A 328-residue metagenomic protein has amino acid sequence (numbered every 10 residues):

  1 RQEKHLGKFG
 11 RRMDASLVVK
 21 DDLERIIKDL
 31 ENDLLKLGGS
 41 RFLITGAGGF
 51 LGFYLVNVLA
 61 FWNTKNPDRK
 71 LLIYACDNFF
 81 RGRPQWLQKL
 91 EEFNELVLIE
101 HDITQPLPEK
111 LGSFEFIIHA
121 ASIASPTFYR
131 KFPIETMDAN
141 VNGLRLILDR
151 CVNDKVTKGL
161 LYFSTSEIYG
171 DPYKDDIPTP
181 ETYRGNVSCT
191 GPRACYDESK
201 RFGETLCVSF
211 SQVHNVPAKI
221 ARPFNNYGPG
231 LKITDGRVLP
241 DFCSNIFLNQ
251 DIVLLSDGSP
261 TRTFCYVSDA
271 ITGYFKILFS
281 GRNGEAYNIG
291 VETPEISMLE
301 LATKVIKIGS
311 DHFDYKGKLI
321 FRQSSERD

Functional and structural regions predicted by a protein language model:
H5-F224: N-terminal Rossmann-like NAD(P)+-binding domain of SDR-like oxidoreductases, especially those catalyzing
H5-V18, N57-V58, D68, V97 (+3 more regions): C-terminal substrate-binding subdomain of Rossmann-fold SDR/epimerase-dehydratase oxidoreductases
G48-L51, P172, G230-K232, P260 (+1 more regions): Gly/Ser/Thr-rich beta-alpha loop segments that engage phosphate groups in nucleotides
K131, A139-N142, A194-D197, T234-R237 (+2 more regions): Residue-level signal for the nucleotide or nucleotide-sugar donor/cofactor binding architecture
D175, G191, L231-D235, P294: Residue-level signature of the cytosolic catalytic core of signaling kinases
F202, L206, F210, F242 (+2 more regions): Hydrophobic alpha-helix immediately C-terminal to the catalytic Tyr-X-X-X-Lys motif of short-chain
